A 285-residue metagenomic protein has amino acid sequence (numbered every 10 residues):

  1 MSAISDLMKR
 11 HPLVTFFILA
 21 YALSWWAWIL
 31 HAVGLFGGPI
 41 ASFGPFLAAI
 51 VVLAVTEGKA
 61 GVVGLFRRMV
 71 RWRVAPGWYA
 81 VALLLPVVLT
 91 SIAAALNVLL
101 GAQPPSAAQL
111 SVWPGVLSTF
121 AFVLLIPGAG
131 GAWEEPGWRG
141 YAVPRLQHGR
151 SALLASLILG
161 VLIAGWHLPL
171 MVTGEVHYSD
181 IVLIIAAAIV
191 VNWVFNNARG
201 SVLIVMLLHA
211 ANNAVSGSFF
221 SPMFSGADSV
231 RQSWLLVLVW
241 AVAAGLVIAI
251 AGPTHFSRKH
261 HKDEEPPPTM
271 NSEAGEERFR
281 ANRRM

Functional and structural regions predicted by a protein language model:
S2-L7, A32-A82, A95-V112, N196-G200 (+1 more regions): Membrane-helix interface linkers and caps
P12-W25, G44-P45, A80-T90, S156-G160: Alpha-helical transmembrane segments
A20-L23, F46-L53, P86-A94, L235-T254: Hydrophobic core of alpha-helical transmembrane segments in multi-pass integral membrane proteins
Y21-I29, V87-I92, G160-L170, H209-F219: Aromatic-anchored segments of alpha-helical transmembrane domains
H31-F36, P169-H177, G226-V230: Membrane-interface helix caps and helix-loop-helix hairpins in membrane proteins
W133-I158, W193-S201: Membrane-interface helix/loop boundary segments of multi-pass membrane proteins
I181-W193: Hydrophobic alpha-helical segments embedded in the membrane of multi-pass proteins
G200-L203, L208-M285: C-terminal membrane module of polytopic membrane proteins
